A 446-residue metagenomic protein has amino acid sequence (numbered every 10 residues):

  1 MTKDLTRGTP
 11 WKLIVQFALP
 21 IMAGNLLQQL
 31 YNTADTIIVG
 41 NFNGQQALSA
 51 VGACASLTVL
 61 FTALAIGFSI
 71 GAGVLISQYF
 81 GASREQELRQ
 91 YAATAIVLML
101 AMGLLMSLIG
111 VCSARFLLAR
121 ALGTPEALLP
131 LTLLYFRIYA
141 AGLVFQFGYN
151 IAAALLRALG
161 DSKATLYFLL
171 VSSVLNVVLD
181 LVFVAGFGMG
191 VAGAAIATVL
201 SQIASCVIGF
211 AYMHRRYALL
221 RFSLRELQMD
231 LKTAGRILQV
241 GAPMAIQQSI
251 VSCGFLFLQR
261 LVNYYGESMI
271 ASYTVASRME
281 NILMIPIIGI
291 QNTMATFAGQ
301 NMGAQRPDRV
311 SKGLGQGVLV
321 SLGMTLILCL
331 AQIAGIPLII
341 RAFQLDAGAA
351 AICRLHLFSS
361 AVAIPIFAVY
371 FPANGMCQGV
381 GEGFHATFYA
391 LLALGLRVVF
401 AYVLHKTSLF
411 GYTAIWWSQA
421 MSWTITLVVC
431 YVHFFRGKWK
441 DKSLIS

Functional and structural regions predicted by a protein language model:
M1-A18, I76-G142, G186-A242, A298-A363 (+1 more regions): Short alpha-helical transmembrane segments in multi-pass integral membrane proteins
W11-L30, A34, L57-L64, A141 (+5 more regions): Residue-level signal for short hydrophobic patches within transmembrane helices of multi-pass membrane transporters
Q16-D35, I138, S172, S201-S205 (+3 more regions): Transmembrane helical elements of multi-pass membrane transporters/channels
L26, L30-L48, L118-E126, V182-M189 (+5 more regions): Helix-terminus/linker motif at the lipid-water interface of multi-pass membrane proteins
N43-S56, T132, F136, A195 (+3 more regions): Small-residue hotspots at the loop-to-helix junctions and early N-terminal turns of transmembrane alpha-helices
L48-L108, Q146-T165, S272-I336, F367-Y389: Small-residue-rich hydrophobic transmembrane alpha-helices
L60, N176-L181, C206-F210, I282-I285 (+3 more regions): Hydrophobic transmembrane alpha-helices of multi-pass small-molecule transporters
S69, I138-R157, T165-S173, A194-V207 (+4 more regions): Short runs within selected transmembrane alpha-helices of multi-pass transporters and secretion channels
